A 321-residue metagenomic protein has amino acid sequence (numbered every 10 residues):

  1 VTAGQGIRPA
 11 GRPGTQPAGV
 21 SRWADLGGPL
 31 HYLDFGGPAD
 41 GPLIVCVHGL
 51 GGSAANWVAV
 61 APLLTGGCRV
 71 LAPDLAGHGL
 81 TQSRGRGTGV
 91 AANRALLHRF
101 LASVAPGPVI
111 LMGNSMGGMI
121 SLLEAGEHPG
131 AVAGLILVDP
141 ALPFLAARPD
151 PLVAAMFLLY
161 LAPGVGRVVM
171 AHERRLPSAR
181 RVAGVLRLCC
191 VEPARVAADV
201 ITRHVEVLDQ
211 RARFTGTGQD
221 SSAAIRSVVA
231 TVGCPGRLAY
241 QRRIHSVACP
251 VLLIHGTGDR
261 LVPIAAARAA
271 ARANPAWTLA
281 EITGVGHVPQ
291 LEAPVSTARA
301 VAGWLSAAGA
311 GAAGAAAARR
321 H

Functional and structural regions predicted by a protein language model:
V1-I44, T65-C68, R94-A95, R99-L101 (+3 more regions): Alpha/beta-hydrolase fold catalytic core
G28, L33-Q82, L291: Conserved HGGG/HGGXW glycine-rich cap/lid loop of the alpha/beta-hydrolase fold
A105-S115: Alpha/beta-hydrolase fold nucleophile elbow
G126, L135-H172: Flexible "cap/lid" loop of the alpha/beta hydrolase fold
E173-R243: Conserved alpha/beta-hydrolase catalytic His-Asp/Glu region
C234-P235, G258-V262: Acidic catalytic loop of the alpha/beta-hydrolase fold
V247, L253-H255, D259: Short beta-strand/loop motif that positions the catalytic acidic residue of the alpha/beta-hydrolase fold
P275-H321: Catalytic active-site module of serine/aspartate enzymes centered on a nucleophile-bearing elbow/loop
